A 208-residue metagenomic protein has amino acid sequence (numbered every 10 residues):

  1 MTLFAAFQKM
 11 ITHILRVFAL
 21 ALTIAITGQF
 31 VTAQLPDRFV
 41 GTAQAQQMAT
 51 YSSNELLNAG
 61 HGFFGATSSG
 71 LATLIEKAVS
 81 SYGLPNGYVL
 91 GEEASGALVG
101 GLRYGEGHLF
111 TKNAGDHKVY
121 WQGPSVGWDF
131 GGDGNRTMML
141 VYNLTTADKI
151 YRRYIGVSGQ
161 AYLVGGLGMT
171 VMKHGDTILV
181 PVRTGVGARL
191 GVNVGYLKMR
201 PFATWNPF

Functional and structural regions predicted by a protein language model:
M1-H13: N-terminal secretory signal peptides that target proteins for export/translocation
T2, L22-T23, M48: Intrinsically disordered, low-complexity Ser/Thr/Pro-rich tracts
F4-F7, F18, F30: Aromatic (phenylalanine/tyrosine) cluster motif
K9-M10, F30, L35, A45: Intrinsic disorder/low-complexity segments enriched in polar/small residues
I11, L15-T23: Sec-dependent signal peptide hydrophobic core
A21-V40: C-terminal segment of classical bacterial N-terminal signal peptides
T42-F208: Small-residue-enriched, tightly packed secondary-structure blocks
